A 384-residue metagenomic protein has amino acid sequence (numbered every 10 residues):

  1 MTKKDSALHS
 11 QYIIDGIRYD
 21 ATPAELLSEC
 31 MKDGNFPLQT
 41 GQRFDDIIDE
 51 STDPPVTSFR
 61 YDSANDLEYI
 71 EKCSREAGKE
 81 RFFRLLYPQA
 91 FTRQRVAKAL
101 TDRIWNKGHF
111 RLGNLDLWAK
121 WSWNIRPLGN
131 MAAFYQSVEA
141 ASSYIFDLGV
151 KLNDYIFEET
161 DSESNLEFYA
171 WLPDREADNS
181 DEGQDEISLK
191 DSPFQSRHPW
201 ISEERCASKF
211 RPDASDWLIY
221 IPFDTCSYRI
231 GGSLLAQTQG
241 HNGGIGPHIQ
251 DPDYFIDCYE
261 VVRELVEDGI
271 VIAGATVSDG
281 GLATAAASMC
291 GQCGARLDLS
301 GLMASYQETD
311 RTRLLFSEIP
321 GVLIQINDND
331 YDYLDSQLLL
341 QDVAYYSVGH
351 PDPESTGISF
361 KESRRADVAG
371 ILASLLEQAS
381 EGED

Functional and structural regions predicted by a protein language model:
T2-G108, S143-F168, P193-F194, E203-P212: N-terminal glycine-rich phosphate/pyrophosphate-binding loops that anchor nucleotide-derived ligands and cofactors
T2-P54, E167, W171-P199, S227-S233 (+4 more regions): Acidic, Ser/Thr/Pro-rich beta/coil linker or hinge segments at domain junctions
K72-R84, I230-P247: Gly-rich Lys/Arg/Thr-decorated short loops/hinges at beta-loop-alpha junctions or inter-strand turns that position
F82-F91, I125-Q136, E203-F210, R229-I230 (+3 more regions): Alpha-helix capping and helix-loop boundary segments enriched in small/acidic/polar residues
N106-L115, D147-F157, I230, P252-Y254 (+3 more regions): Flexible, glycine/charged-enriched surface loops at secondary-structure junctions
D116-C226, H350: Glycine-rich anion-binding loops of enzyme active sites
P247-I319: Active-site-proximal betaalpha loop/short-helix elements that scaffold phosphoryl/nucleotidyl transfer chemistry
Q325-D332: Helix N-cap motif at beta-to-alpha junctions
